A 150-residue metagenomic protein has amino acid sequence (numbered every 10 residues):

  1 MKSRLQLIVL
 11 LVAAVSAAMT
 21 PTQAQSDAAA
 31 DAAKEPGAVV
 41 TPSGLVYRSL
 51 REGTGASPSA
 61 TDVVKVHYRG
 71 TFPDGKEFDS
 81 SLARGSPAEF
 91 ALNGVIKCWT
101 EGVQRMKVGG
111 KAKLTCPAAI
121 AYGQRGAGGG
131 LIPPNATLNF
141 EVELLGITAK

Functional and structural regions predicted by a protein language model:
K2-K150: Cross-family detector of peptidyl-prolyl cis-trans isomerase
